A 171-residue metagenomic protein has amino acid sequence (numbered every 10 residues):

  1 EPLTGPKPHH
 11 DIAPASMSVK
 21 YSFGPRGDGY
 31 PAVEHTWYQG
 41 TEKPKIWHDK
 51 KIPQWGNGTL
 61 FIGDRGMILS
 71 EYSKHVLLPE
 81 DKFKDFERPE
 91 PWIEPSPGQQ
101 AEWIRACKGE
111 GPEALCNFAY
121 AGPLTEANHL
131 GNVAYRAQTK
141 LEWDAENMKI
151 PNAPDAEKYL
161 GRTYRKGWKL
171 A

Functional and structural regions predicted by a protein language model:
E1-A171: Glycine-enriched catalytic-core subsegment of oxygenase/oxidase enzymes
